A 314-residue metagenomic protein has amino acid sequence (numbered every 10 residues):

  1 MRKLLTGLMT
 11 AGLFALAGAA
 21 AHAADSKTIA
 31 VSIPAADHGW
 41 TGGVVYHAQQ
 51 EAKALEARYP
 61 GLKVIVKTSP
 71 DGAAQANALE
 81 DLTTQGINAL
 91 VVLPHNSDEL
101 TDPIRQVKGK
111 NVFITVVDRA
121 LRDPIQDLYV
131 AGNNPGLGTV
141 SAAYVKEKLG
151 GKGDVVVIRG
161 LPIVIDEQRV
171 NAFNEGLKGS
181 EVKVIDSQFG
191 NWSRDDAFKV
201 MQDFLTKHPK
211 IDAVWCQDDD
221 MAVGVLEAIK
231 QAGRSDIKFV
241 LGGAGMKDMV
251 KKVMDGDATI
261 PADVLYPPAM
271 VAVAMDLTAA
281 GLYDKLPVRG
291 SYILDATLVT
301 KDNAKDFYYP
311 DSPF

Functional and structural regions predicted by a protein language model:
M1-H22: Gram-negative bacterial Sec-dependent N-terminal signal peptides
K3-L4, A21-F314: A residue-level marker of the well-folded mature domains of exported/periplasmic proteins
